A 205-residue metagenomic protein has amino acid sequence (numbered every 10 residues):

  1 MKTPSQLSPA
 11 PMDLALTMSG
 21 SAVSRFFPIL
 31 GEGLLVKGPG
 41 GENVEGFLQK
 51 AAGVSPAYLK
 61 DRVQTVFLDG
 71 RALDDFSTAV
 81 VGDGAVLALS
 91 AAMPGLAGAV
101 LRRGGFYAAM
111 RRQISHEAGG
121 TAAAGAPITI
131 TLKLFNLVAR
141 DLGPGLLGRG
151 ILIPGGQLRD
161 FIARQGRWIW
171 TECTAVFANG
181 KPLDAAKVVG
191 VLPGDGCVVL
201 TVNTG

Functional and structural regions predicted by a protein language model:
M1-G205: Ubiquitin-like/PB1-type beta-grasp interaction modules and other compact soluble beta-rich domains
